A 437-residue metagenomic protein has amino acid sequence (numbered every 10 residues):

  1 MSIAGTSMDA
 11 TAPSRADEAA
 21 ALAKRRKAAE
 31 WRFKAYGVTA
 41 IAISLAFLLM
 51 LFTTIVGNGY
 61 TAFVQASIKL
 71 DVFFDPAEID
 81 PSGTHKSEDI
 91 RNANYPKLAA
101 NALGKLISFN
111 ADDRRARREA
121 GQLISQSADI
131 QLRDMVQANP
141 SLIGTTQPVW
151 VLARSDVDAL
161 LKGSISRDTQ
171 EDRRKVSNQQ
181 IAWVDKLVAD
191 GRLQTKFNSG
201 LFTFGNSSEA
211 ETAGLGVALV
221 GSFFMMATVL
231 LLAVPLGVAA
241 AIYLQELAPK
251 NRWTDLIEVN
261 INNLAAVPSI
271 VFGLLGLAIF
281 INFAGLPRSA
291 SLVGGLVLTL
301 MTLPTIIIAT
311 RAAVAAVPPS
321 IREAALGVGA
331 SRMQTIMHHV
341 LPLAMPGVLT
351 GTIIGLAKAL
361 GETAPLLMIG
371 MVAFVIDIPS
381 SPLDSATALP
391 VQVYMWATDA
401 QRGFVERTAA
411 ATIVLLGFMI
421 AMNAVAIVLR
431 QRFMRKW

Functional and structural regions predicted by a protein language model:
M1-Y36, A42, I55-T212: Membrane-topology segments of multi-pass transport proteins
T203-E209, I261-L298: Generic hydrophobic transmembrane alpha-helix motif, especially the helices
T212-T228, I281-T305: Loop-to-helix entry region at the N-terminal start of transmembrane alpha-helices in multi-pass membrane transporters
L236-G276, I308-A309, K436-W437: Cytoplasmic-entry segments and transmembrane alpha-helices of multi-pass inner-membrane transporters
A309, P318, R332-G370: Transmembrane alpha-helices
R311, A315, T350-I353, Y394-W437: C-terminal transmembrane helix and the adjacent membrane-cytosol boundary/short C-terminal tail of inner/organellar
A357-R402: Glycine-rich helix-loop "coupling/hinge" segments at transmembrane-helix boundaries in multipass transporters
